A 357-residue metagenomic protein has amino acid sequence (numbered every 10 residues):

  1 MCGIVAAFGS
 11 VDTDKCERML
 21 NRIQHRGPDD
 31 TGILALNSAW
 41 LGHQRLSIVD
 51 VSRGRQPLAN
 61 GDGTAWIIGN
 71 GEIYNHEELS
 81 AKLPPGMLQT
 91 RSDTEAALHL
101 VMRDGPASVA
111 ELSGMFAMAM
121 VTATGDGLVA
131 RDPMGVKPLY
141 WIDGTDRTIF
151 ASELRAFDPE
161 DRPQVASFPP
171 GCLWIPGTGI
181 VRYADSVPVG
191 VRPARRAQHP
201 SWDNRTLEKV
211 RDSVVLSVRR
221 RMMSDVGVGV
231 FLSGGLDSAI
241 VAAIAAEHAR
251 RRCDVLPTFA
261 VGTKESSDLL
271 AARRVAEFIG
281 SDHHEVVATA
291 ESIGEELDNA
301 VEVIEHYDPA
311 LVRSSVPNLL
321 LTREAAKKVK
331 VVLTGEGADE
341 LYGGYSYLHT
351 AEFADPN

Functional and structural regions predicted by a protein language model:
M1-Y307, N318: Cysteine-centered catalytic environments shared across enzyme families
D308-S314: Short, flexible loop segments at the rims of nucleotide/cofactor-binding pockets, characterized by
L320-N357: Active-site adenylate/phosphate-handling loop in enzymes that bind or generate adenylated species
